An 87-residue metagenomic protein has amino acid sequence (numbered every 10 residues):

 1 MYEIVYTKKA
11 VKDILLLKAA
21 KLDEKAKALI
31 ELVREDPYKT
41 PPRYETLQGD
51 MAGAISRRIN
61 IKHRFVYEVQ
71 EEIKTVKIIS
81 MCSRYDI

Functional and structural regions predicted by a protein language model:
E3-L16, A20-A28, R57-R64, E68-I87: Enriched for short, Lys/Arg-rich terminal
E31-R58: A short, surface-exposed loop/turn module that caps and links secondary-structure elements
